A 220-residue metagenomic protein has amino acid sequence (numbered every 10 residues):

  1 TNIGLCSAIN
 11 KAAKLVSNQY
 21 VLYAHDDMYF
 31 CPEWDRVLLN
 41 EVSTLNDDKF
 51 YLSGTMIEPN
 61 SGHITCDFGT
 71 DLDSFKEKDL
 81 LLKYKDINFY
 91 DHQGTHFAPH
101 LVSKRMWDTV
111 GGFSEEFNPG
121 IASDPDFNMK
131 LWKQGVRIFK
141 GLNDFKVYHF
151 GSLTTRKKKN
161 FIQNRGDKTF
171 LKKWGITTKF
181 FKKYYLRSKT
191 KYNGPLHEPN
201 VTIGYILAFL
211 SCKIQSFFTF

Functional and structural regions predicted by a protein language model:
T1-V16: Glycine-rich, basic loop-to-helix element that forms the pyrophosphate-binding segment of sugar-nucleotide handling
V21: Short aromatic/hydrophobic "clamp" motif used to bind/position activated sugar donors
M28, P32-T70: Conserved donor NDP-sugar-binding/catalytic core segment of glycosyltransferases
V37-L38, Q93-G111, E116-F145: A short, conserved alpha-helix in the catalytic core of glycosyltransferases
I57, N118, K140-K159, T169: Active-site donor/metal-binding and catalytic loop motifs of nucleotide-sugar-dependent glycosylation enzymes
T70-Q93, F97: Short, flexible, basic/aromatic active-site loop/helix in glycosyltransferases
D144, R156-Y184: Catalytic core of nucleotide-sugar-dependent glycosyltransferases
F161-R165, F180-F220: Non-catalytic, C-terminal membrane-associated alpha-helical segments of glycosyltransferases
